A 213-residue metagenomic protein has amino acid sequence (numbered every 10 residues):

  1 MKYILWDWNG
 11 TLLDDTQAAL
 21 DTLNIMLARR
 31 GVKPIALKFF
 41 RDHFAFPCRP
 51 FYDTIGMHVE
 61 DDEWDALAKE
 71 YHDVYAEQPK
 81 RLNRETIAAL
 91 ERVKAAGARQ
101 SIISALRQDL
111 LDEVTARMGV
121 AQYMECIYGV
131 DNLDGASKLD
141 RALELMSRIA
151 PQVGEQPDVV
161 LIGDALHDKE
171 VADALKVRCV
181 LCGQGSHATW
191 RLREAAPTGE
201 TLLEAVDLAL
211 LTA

Functional and structural regions predicted by a protein language model:
M1-D42, H58: Active-site neighborhood of HAD-like aspartate-dependent phosphohydrolases
Y3, K138-K169: Conserved Lys-Pro-Asp/Glu-containing loop-to-beta segment of HAD-superfamily phosphomonoesterases, centered on
M26, F46-D61, V114-R117, L145-S147: Helix-loop "lid/cap" segments that line or gate small-molecule binding pockets
K38-F39, A121-A136, P157-D158: A short, structured active-site edge motif that brings together acidic residues
Y52-E91: Metal-dependent phosphoesterase signature
A76-I102, Q108-D112, L139: Short, acidic loop-to-helix structural element flanking the phosphoryl-transfer center in phosphate-processing enzymes
M118-V130, W190-L210: Structural recognition of alpha->loop->beta junctions
L161-E200: Acidic, Mg2+-coordinating phosphoryl-transfer loop and its flanking beta/alpha structural elements, shared across
